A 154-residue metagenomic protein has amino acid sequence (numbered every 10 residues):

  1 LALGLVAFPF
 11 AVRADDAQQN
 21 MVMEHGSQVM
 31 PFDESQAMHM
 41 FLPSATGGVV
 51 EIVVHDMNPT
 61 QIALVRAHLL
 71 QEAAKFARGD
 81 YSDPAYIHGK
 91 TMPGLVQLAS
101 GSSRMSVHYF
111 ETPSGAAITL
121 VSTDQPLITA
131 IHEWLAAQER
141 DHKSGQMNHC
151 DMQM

Functional and structural regions predicted by a protein language model:
L1-A7: Bacterial N-terminal signal peptides
V12-M154: Intrinsically disordered, low-complexity terminal tails/loops enriched in metal-binding residues
